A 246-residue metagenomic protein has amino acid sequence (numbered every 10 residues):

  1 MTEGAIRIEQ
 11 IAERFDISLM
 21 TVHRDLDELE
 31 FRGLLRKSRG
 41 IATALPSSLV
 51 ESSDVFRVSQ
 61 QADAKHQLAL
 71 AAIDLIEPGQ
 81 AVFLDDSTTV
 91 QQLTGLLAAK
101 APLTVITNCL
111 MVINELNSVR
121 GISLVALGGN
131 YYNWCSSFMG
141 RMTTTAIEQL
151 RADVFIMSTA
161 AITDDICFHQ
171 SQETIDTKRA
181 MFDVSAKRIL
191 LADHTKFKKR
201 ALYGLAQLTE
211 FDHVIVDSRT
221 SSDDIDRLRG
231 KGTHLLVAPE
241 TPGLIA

Functional and structural regions predicted by a protein language model:
M1-F83, S87-T88, T94-P102, I106 (+1 more regions): HTH-adjacent hinge/linker in prokaryotic transcriptional regulators
T2-Q10, D16, F31, M111-A246: Conserved phosphate- and dinucleotide-binding cores of soluble alpha/beta proteins, encompassing both enzyme active
